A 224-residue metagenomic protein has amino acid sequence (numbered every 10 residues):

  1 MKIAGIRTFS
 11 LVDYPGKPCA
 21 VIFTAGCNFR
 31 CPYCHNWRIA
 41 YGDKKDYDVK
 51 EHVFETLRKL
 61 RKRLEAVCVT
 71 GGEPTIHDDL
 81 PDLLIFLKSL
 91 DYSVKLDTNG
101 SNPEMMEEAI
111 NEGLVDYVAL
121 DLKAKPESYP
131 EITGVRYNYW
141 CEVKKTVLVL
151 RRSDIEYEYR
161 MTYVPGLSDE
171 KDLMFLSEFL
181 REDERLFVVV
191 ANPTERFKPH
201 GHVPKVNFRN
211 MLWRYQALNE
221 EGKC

Functional and structural regions predicted by a protein language model:
M1-F23, R30-G42, L60: N-terminal [4Fe-4S]-dependent radical SAM core
K2-G16, P165-C224: Auxiliary Fe-S-binding modules of radical SAM enzymes
F23, T70-G71: A secondary-structure boundary/capping signal
C27, P74: Hydrophobic adenine-recognition pocket in adenosine-nucleotide-binding enzymes
W37-V67: Conserved alpha-helical substructure of the radical SAM core
G42-D46, G72-E73, K95-L96: Short, flexible loop segments at the rims of nucleotide/cofactor-binding pockets, characterized by
F54-A66, T75-G201: Conserved AdoMet/S-adenosylmethionine-binding subsite of the radical SAM
